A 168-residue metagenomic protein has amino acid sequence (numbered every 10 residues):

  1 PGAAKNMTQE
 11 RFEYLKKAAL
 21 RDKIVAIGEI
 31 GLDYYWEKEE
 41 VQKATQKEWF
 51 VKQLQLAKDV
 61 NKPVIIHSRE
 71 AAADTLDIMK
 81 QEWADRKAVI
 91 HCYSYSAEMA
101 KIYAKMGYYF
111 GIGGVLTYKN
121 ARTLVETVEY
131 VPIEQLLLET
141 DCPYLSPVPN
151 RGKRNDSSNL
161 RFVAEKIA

Functional and structural regions predicted by a protein language model:
P1-A168: Mid-domain alpha/beta scaffold segments of enzyme catalytic cores
